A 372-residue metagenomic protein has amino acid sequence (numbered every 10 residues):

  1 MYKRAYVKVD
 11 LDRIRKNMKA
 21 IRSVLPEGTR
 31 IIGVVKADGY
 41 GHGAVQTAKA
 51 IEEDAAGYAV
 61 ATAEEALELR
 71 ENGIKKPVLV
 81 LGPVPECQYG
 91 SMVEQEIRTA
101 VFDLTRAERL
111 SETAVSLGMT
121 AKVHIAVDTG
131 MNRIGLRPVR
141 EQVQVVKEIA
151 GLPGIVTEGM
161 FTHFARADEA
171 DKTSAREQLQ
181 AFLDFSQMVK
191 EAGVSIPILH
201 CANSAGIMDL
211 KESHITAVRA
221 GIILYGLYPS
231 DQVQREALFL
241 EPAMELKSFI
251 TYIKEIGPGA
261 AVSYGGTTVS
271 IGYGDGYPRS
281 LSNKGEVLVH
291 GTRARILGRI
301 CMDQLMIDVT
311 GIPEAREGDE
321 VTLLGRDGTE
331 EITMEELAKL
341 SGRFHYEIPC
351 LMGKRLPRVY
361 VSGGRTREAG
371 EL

Functional and structural regions predicted by a protein language model:
Y2-L11, R15, S23, D38 (+6 more regions): Active-site anion/phosphate-binding pocket segments in diverse small-molecule metabolic enzymes
Y2-V9, R13-K16, P26-H200, S213: Active-site-proximal beta-alpha core segment in soluble small-molecule metabolic enzymes
